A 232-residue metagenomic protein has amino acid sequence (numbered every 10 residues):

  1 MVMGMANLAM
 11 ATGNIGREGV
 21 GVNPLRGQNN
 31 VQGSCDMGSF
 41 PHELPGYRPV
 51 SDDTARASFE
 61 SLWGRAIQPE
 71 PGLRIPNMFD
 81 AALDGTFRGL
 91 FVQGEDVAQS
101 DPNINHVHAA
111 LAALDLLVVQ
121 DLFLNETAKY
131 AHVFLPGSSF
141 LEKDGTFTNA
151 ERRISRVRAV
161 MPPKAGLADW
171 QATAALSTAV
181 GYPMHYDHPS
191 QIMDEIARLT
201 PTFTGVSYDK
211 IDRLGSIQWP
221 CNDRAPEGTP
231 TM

Functional and structural regions predicted by a protein language model:
M1-E18, N23-G205: Non-catalytic alpha/beta scaffold blocks inside enzyme catalytic domains
I211-M232: Long, compositionally biased stretches
